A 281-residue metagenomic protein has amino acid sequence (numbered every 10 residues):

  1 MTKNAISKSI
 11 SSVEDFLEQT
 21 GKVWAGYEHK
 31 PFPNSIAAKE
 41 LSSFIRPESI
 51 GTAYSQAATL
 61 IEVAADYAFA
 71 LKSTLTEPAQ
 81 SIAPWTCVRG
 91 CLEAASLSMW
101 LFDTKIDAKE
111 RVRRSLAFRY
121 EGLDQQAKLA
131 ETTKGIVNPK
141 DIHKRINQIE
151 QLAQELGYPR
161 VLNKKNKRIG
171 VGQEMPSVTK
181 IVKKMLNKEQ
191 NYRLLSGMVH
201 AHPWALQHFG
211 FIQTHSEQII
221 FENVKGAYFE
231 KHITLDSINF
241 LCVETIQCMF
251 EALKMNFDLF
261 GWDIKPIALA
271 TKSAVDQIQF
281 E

Functional and structural regions predicted by a protein language model:
M1-A53, F118-E281: Secondary-shell segments that build the walls of catalytic and ion/ligand-binding clefts
S9, L17-T20, L60, E93 (+1 more regions): Short linear sequence motifs
K39-D103: Long, hydrophobic/aromatic-enriched structural stretches that serve as scaffold segments
A79, I106-D107, G210: Residue-level detector of alpha-helical recognition elements and their boundaries
P84-T86, F102-R114, D258-I267: Short, glycine/acidic-rich hinge or "gate" loops at secondary-structure transitions that mediate conformational
W85-T86, E93, T104-E110, N223-T234: Intrinsic-disorder/low-complexity, polar/charged segments
T86-E93, A108, R113-L116, I212-E217: Amphipathic alpha-helical scaffolding segments
A95-I106, V199-P203, L253: A generic secondary-structure signal for well-formed alpha-helical elements
